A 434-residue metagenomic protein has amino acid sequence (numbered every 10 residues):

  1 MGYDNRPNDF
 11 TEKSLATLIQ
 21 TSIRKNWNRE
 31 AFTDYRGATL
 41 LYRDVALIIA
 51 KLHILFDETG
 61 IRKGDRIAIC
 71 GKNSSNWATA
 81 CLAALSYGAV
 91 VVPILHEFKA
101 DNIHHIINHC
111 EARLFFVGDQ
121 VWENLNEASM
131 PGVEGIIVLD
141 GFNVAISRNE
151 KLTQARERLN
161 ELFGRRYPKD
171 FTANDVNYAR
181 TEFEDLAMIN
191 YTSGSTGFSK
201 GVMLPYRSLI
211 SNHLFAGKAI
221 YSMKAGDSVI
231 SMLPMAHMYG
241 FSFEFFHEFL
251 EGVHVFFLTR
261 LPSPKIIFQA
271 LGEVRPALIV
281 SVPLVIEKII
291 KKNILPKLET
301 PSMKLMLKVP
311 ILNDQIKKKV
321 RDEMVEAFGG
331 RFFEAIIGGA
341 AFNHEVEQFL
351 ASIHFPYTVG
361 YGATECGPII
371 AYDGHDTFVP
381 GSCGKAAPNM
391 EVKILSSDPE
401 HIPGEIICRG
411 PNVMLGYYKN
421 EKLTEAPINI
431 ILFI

Functional and structural regions predicted by a protein language model:
N8-A31, L47, A187: A short N-terminal helical cap/helix-turn-helix that marks the beginning of AMP-binding/adenylate-forming
T11, N28-L82, K99-H104, Y206-R207: Conserved AMP-binding/adenylate-forming core of the ANL superfamily
W27-N28, V138, R156-Y191, F198 (+1 more regions): Conserved pre-ATP/AMP-binding loop-to-beta segment of ANL
K51, G71-K72, V92-I107, D119-W122 (+1 more regions): ATP-dependent adenylate-forming carboxylate-activation enzymes
T59, S86-G164: Structural core segment of the AMP-binding/adenylate-forming
R66, K72-V92, H96-A100, N108-L114 (+4 more regions): A short helix-loop-beta submotif of the ANL/AMP-binding
I210-S228, M235-R321, R331, P356: Conserved AMP-binding/adenylation subdomain of ANL enzymes
I316-I434: Conserved AMP-binding/adenylate-forming
